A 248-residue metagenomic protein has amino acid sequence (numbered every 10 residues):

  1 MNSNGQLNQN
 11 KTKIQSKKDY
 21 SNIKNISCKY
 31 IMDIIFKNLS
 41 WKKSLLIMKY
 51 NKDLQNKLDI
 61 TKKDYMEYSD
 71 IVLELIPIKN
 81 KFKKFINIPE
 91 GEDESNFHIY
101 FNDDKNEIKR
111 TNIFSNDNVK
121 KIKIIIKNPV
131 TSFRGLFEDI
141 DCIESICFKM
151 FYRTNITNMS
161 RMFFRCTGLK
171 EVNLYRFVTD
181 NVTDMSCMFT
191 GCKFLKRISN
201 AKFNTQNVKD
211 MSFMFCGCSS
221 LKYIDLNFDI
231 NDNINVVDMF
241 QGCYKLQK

Functional and structural regions predicted by a protein language model:
N2-K105, T111-S115, K123, N128-V130: Cullin-RING E3 adaptor/co-adaptor recruitment helices
N10-K17, I140, C166, C192 (+4 more regions): Serine/threonine-enriched low-complexity regions in disordered or flexible coil/loop segments
S21, L45-M48, D64, Y68 (+6 more regions): Structural signature of tandem-repeat unit edges
M32-F36, M48, Q55, R134 (+4 more regions): Amphipathic alpha-helical interaction motifs in eukaryotic regulatory proteins
K37, W41, N56, I60 (+4 more regions): Secondary-structure boundary motif
P77-I125, G135, M162-E171, Y175 (+5 more regions): A structural signal for the main folded, soluble domain(s) of proteins
G135, T157-F164, N181-T190, K209-C216 (+1 more regions): Consensus positions within tandem repeat domains that build extended binding/scaffold surfaces
